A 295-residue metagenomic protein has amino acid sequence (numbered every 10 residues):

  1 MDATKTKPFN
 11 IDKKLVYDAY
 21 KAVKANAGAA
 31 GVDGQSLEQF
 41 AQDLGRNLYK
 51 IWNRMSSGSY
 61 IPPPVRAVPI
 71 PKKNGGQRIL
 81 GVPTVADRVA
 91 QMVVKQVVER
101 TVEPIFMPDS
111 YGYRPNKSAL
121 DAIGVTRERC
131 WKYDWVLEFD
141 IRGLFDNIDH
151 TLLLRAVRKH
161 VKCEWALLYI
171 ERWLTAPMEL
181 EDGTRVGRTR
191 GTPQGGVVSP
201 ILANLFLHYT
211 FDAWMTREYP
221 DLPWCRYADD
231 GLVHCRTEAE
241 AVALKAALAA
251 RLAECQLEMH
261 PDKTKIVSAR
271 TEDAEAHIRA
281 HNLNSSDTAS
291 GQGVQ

Functional and structural regions predicted by a protein language model:
M1-G45, Y49: Non-catalytic, polymerase-adjacent accessory regions of viral genome-replication enzymes
I11-G28, V65-A67, Q96-T101, W131 (+2 more regions): Short, compositionally biased low-complexity segments
N47, R54-P69, K73, P108-R270 (+2 more regions): Conserved polymerase palm-domain catalytic core
I79-L80, T84, S286: Conserved phosphate-binding loops in nucleotide/dinucleotide-binding enzymes
A86, A90-V93, R127: Duplex nucleic acid-engaging cores and interfaces of nucleic-acid transaction enzymes
Q91-D109: Electropositive, glycine- and tryptophan-enriched low-complexity nucleic-acid-binding patches
K265, H281, S286-V294: Membrane-embedded alpha-helical bundles of multi-pass transporters/translocases, especially carrier/permease families
E272-N282: Short, low-order "capping/linker" segments at domain edges
